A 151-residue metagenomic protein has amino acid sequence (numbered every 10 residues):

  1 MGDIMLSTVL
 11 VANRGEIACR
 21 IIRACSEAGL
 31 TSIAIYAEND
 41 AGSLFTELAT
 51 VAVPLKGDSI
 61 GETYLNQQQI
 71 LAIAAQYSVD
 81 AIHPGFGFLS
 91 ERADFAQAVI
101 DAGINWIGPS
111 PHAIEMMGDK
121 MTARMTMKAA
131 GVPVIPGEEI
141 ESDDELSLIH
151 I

Functional and structural regions predicted by a protein language model:
G2-I149: N-terminal beta-alpha lobe that positions the nucleotide/phosphoryl donor in ATP/NTP-coupled carboxylate activation
